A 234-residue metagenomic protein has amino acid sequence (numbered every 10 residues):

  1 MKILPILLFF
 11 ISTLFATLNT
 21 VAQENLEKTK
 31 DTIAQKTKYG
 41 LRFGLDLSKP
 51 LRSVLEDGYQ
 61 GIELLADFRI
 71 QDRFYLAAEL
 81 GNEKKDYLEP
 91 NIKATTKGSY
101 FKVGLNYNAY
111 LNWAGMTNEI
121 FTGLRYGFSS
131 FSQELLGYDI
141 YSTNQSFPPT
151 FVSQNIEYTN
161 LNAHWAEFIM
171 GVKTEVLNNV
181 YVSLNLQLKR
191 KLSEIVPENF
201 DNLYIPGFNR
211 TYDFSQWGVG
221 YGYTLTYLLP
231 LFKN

Functional and structural regions predicted by a protein language model:
M1-Q35, L231-N234: Cleavable N-terminal export/targeting peptides
N25-Y39, R73, L111-N118, V176-V182 (+1 more regions): Short loop/turn motifs that connect adjacent beta-strands in outer-membrane beta-barrel proteins
Y39, G58-I62, K97-F101, N118 (+2 more regions): Residues that define the transmembrane beta-barrel architecture of outer-membrane proteins
F43-L45, A66, A78, L105 (+4 more regions): Membrane-embedded beta-strand positions of outer-membrane beta-barrel proteins
L47-L51, L80-D86, Y107-A109, Y126-S132 (+2 more regions): Transmembrane beta-strands of outer-membrane beta-barrel pores
S53, G81, K85-G98, F131-S142 (+3 more regions): Extracellular/periplasm-exposed beta-strand and loop segments of Gram-negative cell-envelope proteins, dominated by
V54-A109, A114, F128: Glycine- and aromatic-enriched membrane insertion/assembly motifs of diderm outer-membrane and organelle channel
K102, N106, S215-N234: Outer-membrane beta-barrel "beta-signal"
